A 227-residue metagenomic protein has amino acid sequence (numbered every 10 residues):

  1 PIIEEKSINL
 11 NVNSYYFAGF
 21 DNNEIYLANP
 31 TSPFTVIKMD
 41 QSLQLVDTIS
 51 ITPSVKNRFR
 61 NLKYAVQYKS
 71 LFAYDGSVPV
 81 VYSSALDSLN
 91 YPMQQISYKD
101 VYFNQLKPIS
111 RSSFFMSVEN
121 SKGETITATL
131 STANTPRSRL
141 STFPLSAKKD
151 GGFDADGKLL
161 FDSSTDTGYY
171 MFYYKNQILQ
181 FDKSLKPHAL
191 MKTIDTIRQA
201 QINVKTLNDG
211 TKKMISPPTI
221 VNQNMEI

Functional and structural regions predicted by a protein language model:
I3-V36, K158, D166-T167, N224-I227: Beta-strand-rich domains and repeat architectures in extracellular enzymes and scaffolds, especially beta-propellers
E4-I8, D47-R58, M93-S97, N134-F153 (+1 more regions): Surface-exposed loop and turn segments in beta-propeller and other repeat-based domains that flank or scaffold
N11-G19, S54-Y68, S97-R111, D150-L160 (+1 more regions): Repeated scaffold domains used in trafficking and secretory/extracellular systems, primarily beta-propellers
E24-P53, V80-L86, T135-P136: Beta-propeller domains
L27-T31, V66, L71-V78, M116-G123 (+3 more regions): Conserved beta-strand positions in repeat-built beta-propeller and related beta-rich domains
S32-M39, S77-A85, K122-S131, K175-K183: Structural motif
G210-I227: Loop/turn-rich, solvent-exposed surfaces of beta-rich toroidal or solenoidal domains
